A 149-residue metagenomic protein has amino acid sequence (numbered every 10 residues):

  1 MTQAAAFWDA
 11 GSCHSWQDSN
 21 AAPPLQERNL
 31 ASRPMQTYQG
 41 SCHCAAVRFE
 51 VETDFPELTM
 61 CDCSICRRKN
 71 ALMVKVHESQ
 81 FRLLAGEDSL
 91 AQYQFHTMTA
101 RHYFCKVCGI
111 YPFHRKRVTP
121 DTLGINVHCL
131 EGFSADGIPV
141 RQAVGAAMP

Functional and structural regions predicted by a protein language model:
M1-F7: Extreme N-terminal basic, low-complexity initiation segments that serve as generic localization/processing leaders
A10, P23-P24, V74-V76: Enrichment for repetitive, rod-forming helical segments
R28-S41, A46-P149: A short Gly-Trp-Pro
